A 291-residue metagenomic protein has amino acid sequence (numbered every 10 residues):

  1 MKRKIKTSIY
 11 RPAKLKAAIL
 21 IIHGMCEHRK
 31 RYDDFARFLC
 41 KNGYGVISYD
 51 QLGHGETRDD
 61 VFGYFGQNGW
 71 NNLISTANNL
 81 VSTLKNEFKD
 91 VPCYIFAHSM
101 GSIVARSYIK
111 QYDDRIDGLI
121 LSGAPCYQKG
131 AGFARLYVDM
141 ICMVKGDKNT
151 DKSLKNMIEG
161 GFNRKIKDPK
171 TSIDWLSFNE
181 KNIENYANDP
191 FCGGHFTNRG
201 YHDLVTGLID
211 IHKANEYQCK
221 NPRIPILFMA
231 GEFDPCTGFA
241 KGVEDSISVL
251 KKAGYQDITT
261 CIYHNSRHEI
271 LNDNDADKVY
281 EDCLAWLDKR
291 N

Functional and structural regions predicted by a protein language model:
K16-G24: Short beta-strand element of the alpha/beta-hydrolase
G24-E27, E232-F233: Active-site glycine-rich loops that stabilize anionic/oxyanionic intermediates across multiple enzyme folds
D34-V61: Conserved alpha/beta-hydrolase
I74-V91: Conserved acidic catalytic loop of the alpha/beta-hydrolase fold
F96-G101, A105: Gly/Ala-rich beta-loop-alpha elbow adjacent to hydrolase catalytic centers
A105-F191: Alpha/beta-hydrolase-fold enzymes
F228-A230: Short beta-strand/loop motif that positions the catalytic acidic residue of the alpha/beta-hydrolase fold
A253-N291: Catalytic active-site module of serine/aspartate enzymes centered on a nucleophile-bearing elbow/loop
